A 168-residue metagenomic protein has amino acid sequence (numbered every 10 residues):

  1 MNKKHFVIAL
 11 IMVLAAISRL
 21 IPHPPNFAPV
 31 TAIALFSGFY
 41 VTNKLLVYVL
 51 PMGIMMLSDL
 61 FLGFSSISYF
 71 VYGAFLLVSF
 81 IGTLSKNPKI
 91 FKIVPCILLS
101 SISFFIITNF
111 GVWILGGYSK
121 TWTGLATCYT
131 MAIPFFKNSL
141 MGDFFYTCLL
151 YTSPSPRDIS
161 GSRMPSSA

Functional and structural regions predicted by a protein language model:
M1-F39: Hydrophobic transmembrane alpha-helices
I17, S37-T42, I81-P88, S153: Structural signal for the C-terminal ends of transmembrane alpha-helices and the immediately following loop
I17-A28, M52-L84: Interfacial aromatic-anchored transmembrane helix boundaries in multi-pass membrane proteins
P51, F70-N109: Short helix-perturbing small/polar motifs within transmembrane alpha-helices
S103-T123: Juxtamembrane non-transmembrane "cap" segments at the membrane-aqueous interface of multi-pass membrane proteins
K120-A132: Extracytosolic (periplasmic/ER-lumenal) interhelical loops and adjacent juxtamembrane/interface segments of multi-pass
Y129-Y146: Individual transmembrane alpha-helices with interfacial aromatic-anchor signatures
Y151-D158: Conserved small/polar residues in nucleotide/adenosyl-binding loops
